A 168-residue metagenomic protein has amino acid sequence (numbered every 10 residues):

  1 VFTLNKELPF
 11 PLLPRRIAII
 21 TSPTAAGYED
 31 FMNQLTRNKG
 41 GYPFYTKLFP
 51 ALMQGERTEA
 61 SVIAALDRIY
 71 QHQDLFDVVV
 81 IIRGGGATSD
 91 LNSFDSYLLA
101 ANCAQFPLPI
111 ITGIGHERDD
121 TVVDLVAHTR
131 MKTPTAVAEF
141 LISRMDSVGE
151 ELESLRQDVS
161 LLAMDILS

Functional and structural regions predicted by a protein language model:
V1-P11: Extended, charged alpha/beta regions that create polyanion-binding interfaces
P11-I17: A short, charged/proline- and glycine-enriched loop that marks the coil->beta-strand transition at the N-terminal
I17-S168: Short glycine/threonine-rich loop/turn motifs
